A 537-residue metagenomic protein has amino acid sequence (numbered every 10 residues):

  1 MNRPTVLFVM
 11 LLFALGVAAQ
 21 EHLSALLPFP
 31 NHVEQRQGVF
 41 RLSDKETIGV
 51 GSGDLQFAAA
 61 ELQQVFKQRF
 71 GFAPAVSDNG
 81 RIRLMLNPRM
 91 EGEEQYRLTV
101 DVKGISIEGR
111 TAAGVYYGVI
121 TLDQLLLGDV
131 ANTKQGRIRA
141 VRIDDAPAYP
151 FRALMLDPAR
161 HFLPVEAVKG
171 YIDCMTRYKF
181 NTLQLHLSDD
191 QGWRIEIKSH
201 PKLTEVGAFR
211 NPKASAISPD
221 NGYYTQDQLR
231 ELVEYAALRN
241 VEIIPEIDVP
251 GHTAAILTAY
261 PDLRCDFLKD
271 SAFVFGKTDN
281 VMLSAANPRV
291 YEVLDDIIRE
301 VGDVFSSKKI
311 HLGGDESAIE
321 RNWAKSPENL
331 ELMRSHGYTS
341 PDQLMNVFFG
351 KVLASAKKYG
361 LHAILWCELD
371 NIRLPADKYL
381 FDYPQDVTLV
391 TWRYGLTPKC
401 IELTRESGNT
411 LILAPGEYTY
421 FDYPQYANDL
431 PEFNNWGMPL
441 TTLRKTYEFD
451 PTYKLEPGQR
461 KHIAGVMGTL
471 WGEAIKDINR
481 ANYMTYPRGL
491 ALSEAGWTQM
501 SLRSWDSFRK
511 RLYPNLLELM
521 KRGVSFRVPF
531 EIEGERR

Functional and structural regions predicted by a protein language model:
M1-A25: Bacterial Sec-dependent N-terminal signal peptides
Q20-Y149, R480, G496-S507, R511-V524 (+1 more regions): Contiguous, structured surface segment used for ligand recognition
F72, F180, R239-V241, L361 (+1 more regions): Short glycine/serine/threonine/alanine-rich loop segments
E91-H311, S355, M467-G472: Feature activates predominantly on carbohydrate-active enzymes
L187-Q191, I247-T253, E316-A318, C367-N371 (+3 more regions): Active-site-proximal loop/turn and secondary-structure-junction residues that shape catalytic pockets, frequently
I256-P261, A272-T388, W392-G408: Active-site neighborhood of glycoside hydrolase catalytic domains
A363-D370, D377-R537: Flexible, acidic glycine-rich loops studded with aromatic residues
